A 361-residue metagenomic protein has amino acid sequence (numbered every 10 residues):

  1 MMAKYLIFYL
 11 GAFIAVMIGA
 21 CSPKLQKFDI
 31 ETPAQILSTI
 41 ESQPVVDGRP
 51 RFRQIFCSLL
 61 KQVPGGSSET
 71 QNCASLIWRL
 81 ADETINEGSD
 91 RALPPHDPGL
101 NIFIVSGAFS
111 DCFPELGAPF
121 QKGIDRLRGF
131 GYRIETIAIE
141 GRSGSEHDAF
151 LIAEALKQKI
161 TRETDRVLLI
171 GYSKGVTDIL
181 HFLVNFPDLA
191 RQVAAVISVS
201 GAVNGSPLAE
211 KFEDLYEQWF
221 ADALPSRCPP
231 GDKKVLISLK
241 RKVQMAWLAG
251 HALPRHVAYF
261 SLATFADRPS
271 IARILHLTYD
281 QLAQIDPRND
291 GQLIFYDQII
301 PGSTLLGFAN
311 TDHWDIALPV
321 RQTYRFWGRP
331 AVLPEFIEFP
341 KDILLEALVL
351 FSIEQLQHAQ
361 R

Functional and structural regions predicted by a protein language model:
M1-Y5, A118-Q121: Positively charged n-region of N-terminal signal peptides that target proteins for export
F8-I18: Bacterial N-terminal signal peptides
C21-E115: Flexible, membrane-associating and regulatory peripheral segments of lipid-active enzymes
K27, E31, P254-R361: C-terminal catalytic-base region of ester-bond hydrolases, centering on the histidine of the charge-relay
L93-V167: Active-site catalytic motif of lipid deacylating hydrolases and related acyltransferases
V105-F109, S173, G201, T264: Glycine-rich His-Gly loop
L116, S206-F212, S270-L275: Short aromatic-enriched loop/helix-cap "lid" or pocket-rim segments at secondary-structure transitions that line
F150-H251: Serine-dependent carboxylesterase/thioesterase catalytic core of lipase-like alpha/beta-hydrolase/SGNH enzymes
